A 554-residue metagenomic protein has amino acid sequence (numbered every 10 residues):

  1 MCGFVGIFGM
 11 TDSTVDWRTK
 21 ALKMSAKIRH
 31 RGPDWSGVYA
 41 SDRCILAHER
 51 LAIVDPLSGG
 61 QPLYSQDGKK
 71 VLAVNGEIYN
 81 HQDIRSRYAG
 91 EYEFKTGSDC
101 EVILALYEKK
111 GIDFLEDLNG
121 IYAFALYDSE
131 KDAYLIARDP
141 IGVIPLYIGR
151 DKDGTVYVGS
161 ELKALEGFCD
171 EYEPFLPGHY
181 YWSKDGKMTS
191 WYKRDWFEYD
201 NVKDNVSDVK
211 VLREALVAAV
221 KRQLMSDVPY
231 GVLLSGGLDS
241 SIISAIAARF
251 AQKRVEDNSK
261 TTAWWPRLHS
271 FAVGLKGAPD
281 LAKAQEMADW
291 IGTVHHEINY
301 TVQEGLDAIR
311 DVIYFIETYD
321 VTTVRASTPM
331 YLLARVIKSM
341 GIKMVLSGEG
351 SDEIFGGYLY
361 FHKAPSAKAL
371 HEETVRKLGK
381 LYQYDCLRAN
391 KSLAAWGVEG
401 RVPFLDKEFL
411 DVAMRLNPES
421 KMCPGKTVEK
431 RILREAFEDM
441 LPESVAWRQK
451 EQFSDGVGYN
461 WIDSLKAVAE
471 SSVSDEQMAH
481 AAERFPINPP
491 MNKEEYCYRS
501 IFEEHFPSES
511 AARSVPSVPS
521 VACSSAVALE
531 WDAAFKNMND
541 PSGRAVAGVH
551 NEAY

Functional and structural regions predicted by a protein language model:
M1-F4, S339-L346, P365, L370-Y554: Adenosyl-5′-phosphate
M1-T318: Cysteine-centered catalytic environments shared across enzyme families
G9-D12, S327, Y382-L387: Short, motif-level signal for alpha-helix interfacial/capping segments enriched in acidic residues and aromatics/proline
W17, T96-D99, L118, D208-R213 (+10 more regions): Hydrophobic (often cysteine-bearing) scaffold residues that line and stabilize catalytic clefts of nucleotide/cofactor
L104-A105, S241-A248, Y331-R335, G356 (+1 more regions): Short, hydrophobic alpha-helix immediately C-terminal to the catalytic nucleophile
A125, D320-Y331, V375-L378, V473-A479: Short, basic, helix/turn surface patches
V273-A334, Y360-A369, K391-S392, R415-C423 (+1 more regions): ATP-dependent adenylate-handling ligase core
I342-D352, Y358: Short acidic/histidine-rich active-site segments
